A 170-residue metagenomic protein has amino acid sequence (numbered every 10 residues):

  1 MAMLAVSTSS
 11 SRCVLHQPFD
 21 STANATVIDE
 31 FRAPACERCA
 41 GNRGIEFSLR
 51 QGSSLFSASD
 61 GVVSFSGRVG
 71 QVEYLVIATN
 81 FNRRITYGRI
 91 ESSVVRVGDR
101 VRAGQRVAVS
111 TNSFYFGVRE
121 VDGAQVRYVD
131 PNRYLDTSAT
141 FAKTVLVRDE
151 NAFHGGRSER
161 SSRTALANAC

Functional and structural regions predicted by a protein language model:
A5-E73, R102-A103, V129-C170: Surface-exposed, glycine-biased beta-strand/turn segments
E46, V76, T86, V109 (+1 more regions): Conserved beta-strand positions that form and line the central face of beta-propeller blades
G52, S92-S93, G123: Glycine-/small-residue-rich active-site loops that bind phosphorylated ligands and cofactors
F56, N80-R106, Y134-D136: Short histidine-centered loop motifs in beta-beta connectors
S57-S92, F114-G117: Zn2+-dependent peptidoglycan hydrolase active-site motif and core
S110-G123: Active-site loop architecture of trypsin-fold serine endopeptidases
G123-V129: Short, charged/polar, Gly/Pro-enriched secondary-structure boundary elements
